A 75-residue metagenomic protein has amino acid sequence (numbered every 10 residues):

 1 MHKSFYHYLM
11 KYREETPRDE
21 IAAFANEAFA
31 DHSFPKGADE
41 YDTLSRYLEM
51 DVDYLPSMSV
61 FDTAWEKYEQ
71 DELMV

Functional and structural regions predicted by a protein language model:
M1-F24: N-terminal acidic leader/helix
M1-H2, P35-D39: Short acidic alpha-helix initiation/capping motifs at coil-to-helix transition points, especially at protein N-termini
Y12-R13, A28-H32, Y47-D51, A64-Y68: Generic structural signal for hydrophobic core residues of well-folded globular domains
E14-R18, F34, Y54: Alpha-helix boundary/capping and short turn/kink residues
E20-G37: A short, compositionally biased N-terminal segment around positions ~18-40 that is enriched in charged/polar residues
G37-E66: Short, charged early-sequence alpha-helical segments and their helix-coil boundaries
D71-V75: Short acidic DE-rich linear segments
